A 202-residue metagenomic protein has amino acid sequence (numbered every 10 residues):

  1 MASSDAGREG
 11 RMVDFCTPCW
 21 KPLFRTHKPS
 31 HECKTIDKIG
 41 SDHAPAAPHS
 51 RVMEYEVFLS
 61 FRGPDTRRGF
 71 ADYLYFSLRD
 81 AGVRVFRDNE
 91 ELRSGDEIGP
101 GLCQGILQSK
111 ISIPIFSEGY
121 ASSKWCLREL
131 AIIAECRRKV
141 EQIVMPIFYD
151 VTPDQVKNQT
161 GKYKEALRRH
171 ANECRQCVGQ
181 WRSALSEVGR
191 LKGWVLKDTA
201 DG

Functional and structural regions predicted by a protein language model:
M1-I111, Q142: Conserved N-terminal substructure of TIR/SEFIR domains
Y75-R84, E91, E97-D201: Cross-kingdom TIR/SEFIR domain
